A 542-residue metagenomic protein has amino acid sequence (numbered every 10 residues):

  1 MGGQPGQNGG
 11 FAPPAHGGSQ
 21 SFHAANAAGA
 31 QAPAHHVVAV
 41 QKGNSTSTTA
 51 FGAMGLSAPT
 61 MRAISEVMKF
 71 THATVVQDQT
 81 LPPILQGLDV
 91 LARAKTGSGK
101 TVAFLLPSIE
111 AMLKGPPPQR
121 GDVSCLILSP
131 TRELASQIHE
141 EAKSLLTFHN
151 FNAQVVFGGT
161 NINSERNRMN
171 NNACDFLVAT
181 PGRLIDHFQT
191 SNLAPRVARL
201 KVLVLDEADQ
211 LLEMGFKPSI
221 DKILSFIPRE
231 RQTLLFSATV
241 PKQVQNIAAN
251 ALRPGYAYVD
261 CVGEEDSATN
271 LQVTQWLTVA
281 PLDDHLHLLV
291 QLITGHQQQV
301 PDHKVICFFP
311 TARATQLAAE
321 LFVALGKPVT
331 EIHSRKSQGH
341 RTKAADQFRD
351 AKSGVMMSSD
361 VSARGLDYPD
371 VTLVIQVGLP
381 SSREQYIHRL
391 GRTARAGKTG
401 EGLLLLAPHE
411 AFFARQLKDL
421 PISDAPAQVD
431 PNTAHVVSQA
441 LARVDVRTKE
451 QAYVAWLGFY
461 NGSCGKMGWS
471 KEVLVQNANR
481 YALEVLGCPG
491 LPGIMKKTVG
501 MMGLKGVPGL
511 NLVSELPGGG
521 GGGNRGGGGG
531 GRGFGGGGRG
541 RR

Functional and structural regions predicted by a protein language model:
M1-A50, G522-R542: Intrinsically disordered, low-complexity accessory regions that flank the conserved helicase/ATPase core of eukaryotic
G3, F11, V38-H303, P310-R313 (+1 more regions): SF2 DExD/H RNA helicase N-terminal ATP-binding lobe
Q4-N8, N432, Q439-R542: Non-catalytic terminal extensions of ATP-dependent helicases
S164-R168, T315-L321, G326-A363: Conserved helicase ATPase core of P-loop NTP-dependent helicases/translocases
P181-G182, A208-L211, A312-T315, V361-S362 (+3 more regions): Conserved Walker B
A238, Y258-E265, L277-D283, V377-P380 (+2 more regions): Conserved AAA+ ATPase "SRH/arginine-finger" region at the nucleotide-binding site
R364-G378, E401-L404: A short beta-strand element within the Helicase C-terminal
H388-N432: Conserved segment of the helicase C-terminal RecA-like domain
